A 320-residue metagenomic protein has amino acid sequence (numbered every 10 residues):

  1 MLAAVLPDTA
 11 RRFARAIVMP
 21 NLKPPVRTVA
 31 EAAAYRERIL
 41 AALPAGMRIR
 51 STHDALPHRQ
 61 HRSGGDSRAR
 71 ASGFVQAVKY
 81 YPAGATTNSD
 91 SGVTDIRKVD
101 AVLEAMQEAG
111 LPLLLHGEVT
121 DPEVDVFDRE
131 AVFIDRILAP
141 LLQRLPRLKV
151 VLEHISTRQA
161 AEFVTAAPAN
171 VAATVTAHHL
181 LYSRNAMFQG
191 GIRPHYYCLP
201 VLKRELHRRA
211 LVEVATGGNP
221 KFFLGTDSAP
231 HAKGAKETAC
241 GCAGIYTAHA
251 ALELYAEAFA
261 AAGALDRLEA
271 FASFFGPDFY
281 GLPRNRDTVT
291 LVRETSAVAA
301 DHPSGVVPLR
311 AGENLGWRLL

Functional and structural regions predicted by a protein language model:
M1-P7, G276: Di-metal (Zn2+ and/or Mg2+/Mn2+) metal-binding site signature of metallo-dependent hydrolases with the MBL/beta-CASP
V5-E31, P44-H58, F74-N88, G110-D121 (+1 more regions): Divalent metal-dependent hydrolysis catalytic cores, especially in the metallo-beta-lactamase
V29-I39: Glycine-rich loop at the start of a catalytic domain that most often binds anionic cofactors/ligands
A41-R48, Q143-L145, P168-A169, G263-A264: Short helix-capping segments at alpha-helix termini
S51, R70, V126-P146, V164-V175 (+2 more regions): Short, electropositive alpha-helical surface patch
G64-Y80, N88-L224: Histidine/acidic residue-rich metal-binding segments in metalloenzymes
G217-R284: His/Asp/Glu-enriched, well-ordered alpha-helical/loop segment that forms or immediately abuts the divalent-metal
R286-L320: C-terminal cap of metal-dependent C-N hydrolases
